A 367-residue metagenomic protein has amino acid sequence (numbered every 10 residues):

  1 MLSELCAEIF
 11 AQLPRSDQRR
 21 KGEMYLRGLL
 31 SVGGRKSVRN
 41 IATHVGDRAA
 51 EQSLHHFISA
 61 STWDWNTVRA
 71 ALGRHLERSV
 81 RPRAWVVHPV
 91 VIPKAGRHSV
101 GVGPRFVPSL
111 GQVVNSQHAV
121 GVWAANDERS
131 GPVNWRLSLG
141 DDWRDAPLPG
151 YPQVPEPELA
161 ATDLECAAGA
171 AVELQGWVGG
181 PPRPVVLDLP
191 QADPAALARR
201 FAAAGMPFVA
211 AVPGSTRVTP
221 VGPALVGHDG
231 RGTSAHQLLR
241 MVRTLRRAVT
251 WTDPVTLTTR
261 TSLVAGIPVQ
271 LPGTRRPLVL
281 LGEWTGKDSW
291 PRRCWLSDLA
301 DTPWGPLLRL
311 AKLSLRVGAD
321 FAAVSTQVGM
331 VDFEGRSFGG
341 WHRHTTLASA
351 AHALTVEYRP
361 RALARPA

Functional and structural regions predicted by a protein language model:
M1-H56: Gly/serine-rich nucleotide phosphate-binding loop at the start of the catalytic core of nucleotide/ADP-ribose-handling
M1-L2, I9-Q18, L139, H228-Q270 (+3 more regions): A short, flexible helix-boundary coil/loop motif
I41, A84-P93, V122, R183-A192 (+4 more regions): Short, conserved catalytic/metal-binding motifs centered on acidic residues
H56, L110-P181, P291-R292: Electropositive, glycine- and tryptophan-enriched low-complexity nucleic-acid-binding patches
T62-D141: Active-site-proximal, Lys/Arg-enriched surface segment that forms a nucleic-acid-binding/basic interface patch
W143, V209-S314: An anionic, glycine-rich sequence signature occurring as long contiguous blocks
P152-V221: Domain-level cores of phosphate- or acyl-group-handling catalytic modules
D301-G335: Short amphipathic alpha-helical "interface-anchor" segments enriched in bulky aromatics
